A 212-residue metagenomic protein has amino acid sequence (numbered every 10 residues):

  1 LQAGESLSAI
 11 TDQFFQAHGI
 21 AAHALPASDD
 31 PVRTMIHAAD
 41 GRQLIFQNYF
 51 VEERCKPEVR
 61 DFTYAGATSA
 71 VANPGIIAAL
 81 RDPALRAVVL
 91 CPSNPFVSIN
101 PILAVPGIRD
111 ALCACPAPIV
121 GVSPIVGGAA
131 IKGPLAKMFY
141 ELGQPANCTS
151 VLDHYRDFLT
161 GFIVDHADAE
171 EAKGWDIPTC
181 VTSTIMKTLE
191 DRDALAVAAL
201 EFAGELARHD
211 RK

Functional and structural regions predicted by a protein language model:
L1-Y64, R81: Electropositive, gly/pro-rich neighborhoods at or near active sites that engage anionic ligands
A9, A67-D82: A short, well-structured juxtamembrane/interface segment
A84-S98: Short acidic, glycine-rich surface-loop motifs adjacent to enzyme active sites
R86-V89, P118, G161: Structural motif
P101-R109: Charged helix-capping and loop-helix junction motifs
D110-P116, R156: Short, conserved loop/helix-junction motifs that constitute active-site signature segments in enzyme catalytic cores
C115-K132, T184-I185: Short, flexible loop segments at boundaries between secondary-structure elements
K132-K212: C-terminal functional extensions of proteins
